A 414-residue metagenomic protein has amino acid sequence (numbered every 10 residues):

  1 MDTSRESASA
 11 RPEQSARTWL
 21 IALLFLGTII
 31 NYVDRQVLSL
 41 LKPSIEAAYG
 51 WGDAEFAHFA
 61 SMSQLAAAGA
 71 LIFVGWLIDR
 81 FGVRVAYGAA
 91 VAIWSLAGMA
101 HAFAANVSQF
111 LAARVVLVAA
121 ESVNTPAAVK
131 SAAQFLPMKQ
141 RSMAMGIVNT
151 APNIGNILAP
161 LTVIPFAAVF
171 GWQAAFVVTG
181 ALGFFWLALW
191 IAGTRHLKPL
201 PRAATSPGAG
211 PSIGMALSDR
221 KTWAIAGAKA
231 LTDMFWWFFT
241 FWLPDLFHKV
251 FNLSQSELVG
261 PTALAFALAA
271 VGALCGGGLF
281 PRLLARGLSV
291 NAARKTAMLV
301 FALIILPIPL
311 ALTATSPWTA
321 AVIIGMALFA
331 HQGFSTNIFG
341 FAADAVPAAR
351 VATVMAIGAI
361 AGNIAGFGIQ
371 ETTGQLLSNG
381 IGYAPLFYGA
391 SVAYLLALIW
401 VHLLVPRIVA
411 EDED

Functional and structural regions predicted by a protein language model:
Q36, Q64-I72, N156-I157, F266-A270 (+2 more regions): Residue-level signature of mid-helix packing/kink "hotspots" within the transmembrane helices of 12-pass Major
L38-S39, R220-L274, S335, F339 (+1 more regions): Extracytoplasmic gate region of multi-pass secondary transporters
G69-V107: Conserved MFS/SLC helix-loop-helix module at the cytosolic interface between two early adjacent transmembrane helices
V85-M99, A292-I308: Structural signature of the two symmetry-related core transmembrane helices
A113-P152: Cytoplasmic helix-loop-helix junction between adjacent transmembrane helices in 12-TM secondary transporters
V148-T194: Helix-loop-helix hairpin linking two adjacent transmembrane segments in secondary transporters
I191-G214, A410-D414: Flexible cytoplasmic inter-helical loops of multi-pass small-molecule transporters
A343-N379: A late C-terminal transmembrane helix in Major Facilitator Superfamily
